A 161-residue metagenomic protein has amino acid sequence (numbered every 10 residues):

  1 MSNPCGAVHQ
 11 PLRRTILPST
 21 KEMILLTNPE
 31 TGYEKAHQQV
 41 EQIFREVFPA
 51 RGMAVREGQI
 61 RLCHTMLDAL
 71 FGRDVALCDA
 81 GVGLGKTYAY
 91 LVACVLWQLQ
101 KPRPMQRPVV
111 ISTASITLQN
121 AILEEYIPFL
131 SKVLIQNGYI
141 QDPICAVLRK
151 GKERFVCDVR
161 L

Functional and structural regions predicted by a protein language model:
H9-Q10: Low-complexity, intrinsically disordered or signal/transmembrane-proximal segments
I16-R45, P49, A54-E57, K101-L161: A substrate-engagement module of RecA-like helicase motors
M53-L70: N-terminal pre-P-loop "Q-motif" helix
L67-D68, Y88-P104, I127-F129: Walker A/P-loop NTP-binding motif
G72-V92: Walker A/P-loop
